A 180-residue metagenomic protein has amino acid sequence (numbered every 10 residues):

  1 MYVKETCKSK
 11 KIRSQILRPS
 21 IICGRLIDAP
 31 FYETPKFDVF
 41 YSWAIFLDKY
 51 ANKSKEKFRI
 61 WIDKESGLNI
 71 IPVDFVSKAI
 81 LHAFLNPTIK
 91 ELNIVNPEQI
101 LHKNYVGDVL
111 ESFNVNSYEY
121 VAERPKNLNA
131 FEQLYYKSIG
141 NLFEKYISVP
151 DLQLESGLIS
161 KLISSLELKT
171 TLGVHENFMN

Functional and structural regions predicted by a protein language model:
M1-R25: Active-site Tyr-X1-5-Lys
V3-K4, V76, L158-I159: Structural element of the ATP-grasp superfamily
I16, I70, Q99, Q153-L154: Short aromatic/basic micro-patch
I22-I27, I60-G67, L92-I100, V109-E111: Glycine-rich Rossmann NAD(P)(H)-binding loop
D28-F75, A79: A conserved pocket-lining segment of Rossmann-fold NAD(P)-dependent short-chain dehydrogenase/reductase
V73-F84, L172-M179: Short, amphipathic alpha-helical "lid/cap" segments that border enzyme active or binding sites
A79-E144: Mid/C-terminal beta-alpha module of Rossmann-like enzyme folds, strongest in SDR-family dehydrogenases/epimerases
L154-N180: Amphipathic terminal alpha-helices
